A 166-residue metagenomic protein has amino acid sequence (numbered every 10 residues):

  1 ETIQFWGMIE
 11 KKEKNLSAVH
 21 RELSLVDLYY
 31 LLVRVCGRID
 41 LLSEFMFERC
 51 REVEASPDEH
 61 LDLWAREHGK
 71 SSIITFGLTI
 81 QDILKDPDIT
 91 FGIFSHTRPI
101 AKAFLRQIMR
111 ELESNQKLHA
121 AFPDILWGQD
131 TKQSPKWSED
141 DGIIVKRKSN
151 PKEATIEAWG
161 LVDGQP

Functional and structural regions predicted by a protein language model:
T2, I9-P166: Phosphate/NTP-binding elements of NTP-utilizing enzymes
